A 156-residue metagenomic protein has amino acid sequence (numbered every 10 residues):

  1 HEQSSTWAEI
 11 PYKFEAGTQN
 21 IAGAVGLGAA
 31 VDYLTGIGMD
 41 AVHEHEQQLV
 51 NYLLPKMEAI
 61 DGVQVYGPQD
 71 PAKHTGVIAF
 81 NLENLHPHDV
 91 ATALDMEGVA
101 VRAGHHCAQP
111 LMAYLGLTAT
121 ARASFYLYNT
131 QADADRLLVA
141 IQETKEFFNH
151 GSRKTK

Functional and structural regions predicted by a protein language model:
H1-K156: Pyridoxal 5′-phosphate
